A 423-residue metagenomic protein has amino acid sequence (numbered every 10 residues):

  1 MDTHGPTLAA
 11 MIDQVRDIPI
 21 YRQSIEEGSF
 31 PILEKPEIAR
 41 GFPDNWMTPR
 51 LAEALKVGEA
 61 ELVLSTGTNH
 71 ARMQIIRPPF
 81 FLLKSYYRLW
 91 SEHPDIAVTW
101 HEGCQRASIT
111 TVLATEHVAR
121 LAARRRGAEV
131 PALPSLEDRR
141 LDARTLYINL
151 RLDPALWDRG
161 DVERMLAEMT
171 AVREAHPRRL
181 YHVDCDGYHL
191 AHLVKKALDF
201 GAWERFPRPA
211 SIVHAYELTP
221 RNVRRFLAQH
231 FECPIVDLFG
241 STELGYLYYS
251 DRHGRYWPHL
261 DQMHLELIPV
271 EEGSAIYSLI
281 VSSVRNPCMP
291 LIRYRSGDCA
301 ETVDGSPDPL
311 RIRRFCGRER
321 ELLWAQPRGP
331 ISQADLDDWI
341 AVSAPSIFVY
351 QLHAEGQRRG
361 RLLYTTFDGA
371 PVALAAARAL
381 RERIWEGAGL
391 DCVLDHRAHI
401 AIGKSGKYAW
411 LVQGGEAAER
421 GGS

Functional and structural regions predicted by a protein language model:
M1-A143, N149-L156, A175-P177, H182-D184 (+2 more regions): Nucleotide 5′-phosphate-binding alpha/beta core
V15, S65, V183, L227 (+5 more regions): Residue-level signal for inorganic ion chemistry
I96-E102, E174-R179, H192, D199-R208 (+3 more regions): Secondary-structure boundary elements
V130-L133, A202-S211, E232-I235, T302 (+2 more regions): Structural alpha-beta junctions
W157-T170, L180-N222, V236-E243: Adenylate-forming
A210, H214, L218-P307, E319: Conserved AMP-binding/adenylate-forming
I280, R285-G389: AMP-binding/adenylate-forming catalytic core of the ANL superfamily
